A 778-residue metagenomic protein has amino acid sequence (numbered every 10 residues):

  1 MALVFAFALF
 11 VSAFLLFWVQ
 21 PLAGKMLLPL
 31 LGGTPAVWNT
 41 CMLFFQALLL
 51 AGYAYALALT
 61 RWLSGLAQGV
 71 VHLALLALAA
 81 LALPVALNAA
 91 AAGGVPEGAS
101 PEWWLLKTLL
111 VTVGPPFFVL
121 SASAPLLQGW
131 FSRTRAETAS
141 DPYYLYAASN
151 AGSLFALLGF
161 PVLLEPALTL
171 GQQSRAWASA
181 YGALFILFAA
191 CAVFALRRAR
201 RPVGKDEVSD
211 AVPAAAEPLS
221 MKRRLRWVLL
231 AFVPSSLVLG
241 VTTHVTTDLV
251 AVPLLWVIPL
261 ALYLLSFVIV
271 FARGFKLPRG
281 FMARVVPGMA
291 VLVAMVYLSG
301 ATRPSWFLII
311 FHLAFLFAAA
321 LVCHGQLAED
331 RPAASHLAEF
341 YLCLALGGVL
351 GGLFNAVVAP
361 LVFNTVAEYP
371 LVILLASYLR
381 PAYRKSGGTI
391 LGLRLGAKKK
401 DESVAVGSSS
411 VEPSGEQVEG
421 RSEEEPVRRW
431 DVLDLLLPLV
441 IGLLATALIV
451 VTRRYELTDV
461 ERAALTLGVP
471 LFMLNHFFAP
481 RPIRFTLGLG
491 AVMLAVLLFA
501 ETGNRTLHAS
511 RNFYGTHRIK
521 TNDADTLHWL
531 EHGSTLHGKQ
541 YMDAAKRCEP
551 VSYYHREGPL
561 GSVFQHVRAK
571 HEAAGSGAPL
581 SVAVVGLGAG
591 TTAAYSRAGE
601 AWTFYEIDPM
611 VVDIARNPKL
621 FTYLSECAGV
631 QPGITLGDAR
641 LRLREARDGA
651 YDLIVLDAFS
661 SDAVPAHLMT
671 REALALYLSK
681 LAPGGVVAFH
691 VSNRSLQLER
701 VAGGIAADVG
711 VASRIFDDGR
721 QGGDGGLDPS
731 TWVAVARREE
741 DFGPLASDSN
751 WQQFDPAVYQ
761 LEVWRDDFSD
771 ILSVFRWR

Functional and structural regions predicted by a protein language model:
M1-Q752, D766-R778: Alpha-helical transmembrane segments of multi-pass membrane proteins
Q753-L761: Extracellular/surface-exposed low-complexity segments
